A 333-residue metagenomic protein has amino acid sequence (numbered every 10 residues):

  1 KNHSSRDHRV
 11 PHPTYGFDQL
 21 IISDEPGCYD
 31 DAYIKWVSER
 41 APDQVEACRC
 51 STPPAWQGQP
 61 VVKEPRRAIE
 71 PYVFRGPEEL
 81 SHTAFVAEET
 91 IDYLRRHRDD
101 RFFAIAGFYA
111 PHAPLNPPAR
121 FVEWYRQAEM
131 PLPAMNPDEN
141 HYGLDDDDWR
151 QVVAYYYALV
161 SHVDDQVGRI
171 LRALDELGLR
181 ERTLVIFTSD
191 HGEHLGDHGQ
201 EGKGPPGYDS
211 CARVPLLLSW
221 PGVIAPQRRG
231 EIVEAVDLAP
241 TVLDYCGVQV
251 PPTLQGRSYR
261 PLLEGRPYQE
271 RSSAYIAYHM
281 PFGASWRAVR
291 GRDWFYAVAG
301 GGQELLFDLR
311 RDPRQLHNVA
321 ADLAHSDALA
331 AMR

Functional and structural regions predicted by a protein language model:
K1-R6: Acidic, metal-binding active-site segment of PIN/NYN-like and related structure-specific nucleases
H12-Q19, V122, G204: Short, hinge-like loop/turn segments at secondary-structure boundaries
P13, S23-Y33, D43, H191-D197 (+5 more regions): C-terminal cap/loop subdomain of S1 sulfatases and analogous C-terminal strand-loop tails that border
P26-I232, Y245-V248, P252-T253, V298 (+2 more regions): Active-site-proximal cap/lid insertion segments
F103, D312, M332: A residue-level signal for conserved active-site and pocket-lining positions in enzyme catalytic cores
L243, V319-R333: Long, internal low-complexity/basic segments
